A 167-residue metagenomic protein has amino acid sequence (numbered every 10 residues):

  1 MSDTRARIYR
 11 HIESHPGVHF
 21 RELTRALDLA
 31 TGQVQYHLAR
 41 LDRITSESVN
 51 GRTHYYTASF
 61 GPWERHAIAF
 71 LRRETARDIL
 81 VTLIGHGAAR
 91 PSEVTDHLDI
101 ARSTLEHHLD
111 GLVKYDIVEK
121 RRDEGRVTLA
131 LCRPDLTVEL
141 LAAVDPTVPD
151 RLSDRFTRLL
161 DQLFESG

Functional and structural regions predicted by a protein language model:
M1, R7-R10, S14, L29 (+3 more regions): Long, low-complexity, charge-rich intrinsically disordered regions
M1-H37, D42: Eukaryotic partner-binding/assembly regions in large regulatory complexes
M1-R5, V18-H19, S46-T75, R90 (+1 more regions): Short, cationic-aromatic polyanion-contact patches
E22-A26, I79, E93-L98: A short acidic, leucine-rich amphipathic alpha-helix
L23, V34-I44, V94, H108-D116: Basic amphipathic alpha-helical segments that dock to polyanions
D28-A30, V34, L38, E47-Y56 (+1 more regions): N-terminal functional module detector in eukaryotic proteins
P91-S92, D96-R102, Y115: Non-DNA-binding regulatory cores of transcription-related proteins, predominantly C-terminal effector-binding
